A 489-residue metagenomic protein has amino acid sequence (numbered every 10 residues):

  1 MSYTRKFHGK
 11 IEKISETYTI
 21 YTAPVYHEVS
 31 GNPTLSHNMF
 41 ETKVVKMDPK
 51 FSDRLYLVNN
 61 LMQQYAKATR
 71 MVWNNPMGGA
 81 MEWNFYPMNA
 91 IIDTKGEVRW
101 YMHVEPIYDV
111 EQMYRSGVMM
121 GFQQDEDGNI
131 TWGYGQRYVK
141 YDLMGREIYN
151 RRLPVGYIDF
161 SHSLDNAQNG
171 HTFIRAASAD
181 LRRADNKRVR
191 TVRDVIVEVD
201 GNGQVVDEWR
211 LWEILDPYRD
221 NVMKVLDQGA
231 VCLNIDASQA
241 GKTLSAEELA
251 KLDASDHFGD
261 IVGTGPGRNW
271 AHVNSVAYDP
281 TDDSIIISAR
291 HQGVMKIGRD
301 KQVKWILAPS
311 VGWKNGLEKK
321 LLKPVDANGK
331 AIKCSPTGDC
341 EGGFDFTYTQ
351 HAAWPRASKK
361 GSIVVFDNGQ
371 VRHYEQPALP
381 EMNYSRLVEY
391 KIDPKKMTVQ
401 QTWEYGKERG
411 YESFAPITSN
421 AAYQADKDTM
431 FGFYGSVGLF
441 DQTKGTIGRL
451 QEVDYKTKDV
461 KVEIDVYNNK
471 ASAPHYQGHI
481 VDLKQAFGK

Functional and structural regions predicted by a protein language model:
M1-F7: Append "Rare intracellular matches occur via the same short Y/T/C beta-strand/loop motifs
F7-H8, R54: Glycine-centered secondary-structure boundary/capping sites
H8-S15: Short, exposed coil/turn segments at beta-strand boundaries within extracellular/luminal domains
E16-K489: Histidine-/acidic-rich catalytic cores in large beta-rich domains
